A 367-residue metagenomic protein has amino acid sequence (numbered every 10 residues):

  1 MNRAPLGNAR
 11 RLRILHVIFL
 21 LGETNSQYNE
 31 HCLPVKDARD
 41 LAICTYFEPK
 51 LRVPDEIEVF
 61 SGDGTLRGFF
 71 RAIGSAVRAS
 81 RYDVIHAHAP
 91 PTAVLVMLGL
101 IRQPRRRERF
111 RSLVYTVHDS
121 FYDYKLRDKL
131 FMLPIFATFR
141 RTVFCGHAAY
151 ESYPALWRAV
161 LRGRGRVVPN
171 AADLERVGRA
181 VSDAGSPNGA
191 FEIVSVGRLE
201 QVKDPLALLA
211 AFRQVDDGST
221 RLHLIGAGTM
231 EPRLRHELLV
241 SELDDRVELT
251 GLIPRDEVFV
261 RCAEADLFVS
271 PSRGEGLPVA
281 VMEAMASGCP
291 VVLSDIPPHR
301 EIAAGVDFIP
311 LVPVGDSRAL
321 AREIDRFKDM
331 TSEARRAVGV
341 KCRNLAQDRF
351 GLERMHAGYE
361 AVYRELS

Functional and structural regions predicted by a protein language model:
H16-F70: N-terminal strand-loop element at the rim of the active site of nucleotide-sugar-dependent glycosyltransferases
N25-L33, F191, S195-Q214, T229-R235 (+1 more regions): A conserved mid-protein helix/loop that constitutes part of the nucleotide-sugar donor-binding site
A87-A93, V117: Short His-centered aromatic/hydrophobic patch
F139-G165, P169-R176: A short, active-site helix/loop in glycosyltransferases that binds the activated sugar's phosphate group
L252-I253, V260-A265: Short alpha-helical donor nucleotide-sugar binding micro-motif in glycosyltransferases
P271-R273: Aromatic "clamp/platform" in nucleotide-sugar-dependent glycosyltransferases that forms part of the donor/acceptor
P290-L293: Short hydrophobic beta-strand element within catalytic cores of glycosyltransferases and related nucleotide-activated
I309-S317, R326-S332: Conserved acidic donor-binding segment of nucleotide-sugar-dependent glycosyltransferases
